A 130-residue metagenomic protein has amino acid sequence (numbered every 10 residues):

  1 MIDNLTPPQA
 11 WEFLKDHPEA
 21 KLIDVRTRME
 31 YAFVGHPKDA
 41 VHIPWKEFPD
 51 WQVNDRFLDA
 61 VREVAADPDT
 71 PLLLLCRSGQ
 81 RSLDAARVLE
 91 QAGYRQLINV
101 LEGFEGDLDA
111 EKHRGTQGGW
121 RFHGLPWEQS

Functional and structural regions predicted by a protein language model:
M1-K21, R28-P71, S82-S130: Rhodanese-like catalytic fold shared by cysteine-dependent sulfurtransferases and DSP/PTP-type phosphatases
L75: Short, surface-exposed ligand- or partner-binding patches at beta-edge/loop junctions that are enriched in aromatics
